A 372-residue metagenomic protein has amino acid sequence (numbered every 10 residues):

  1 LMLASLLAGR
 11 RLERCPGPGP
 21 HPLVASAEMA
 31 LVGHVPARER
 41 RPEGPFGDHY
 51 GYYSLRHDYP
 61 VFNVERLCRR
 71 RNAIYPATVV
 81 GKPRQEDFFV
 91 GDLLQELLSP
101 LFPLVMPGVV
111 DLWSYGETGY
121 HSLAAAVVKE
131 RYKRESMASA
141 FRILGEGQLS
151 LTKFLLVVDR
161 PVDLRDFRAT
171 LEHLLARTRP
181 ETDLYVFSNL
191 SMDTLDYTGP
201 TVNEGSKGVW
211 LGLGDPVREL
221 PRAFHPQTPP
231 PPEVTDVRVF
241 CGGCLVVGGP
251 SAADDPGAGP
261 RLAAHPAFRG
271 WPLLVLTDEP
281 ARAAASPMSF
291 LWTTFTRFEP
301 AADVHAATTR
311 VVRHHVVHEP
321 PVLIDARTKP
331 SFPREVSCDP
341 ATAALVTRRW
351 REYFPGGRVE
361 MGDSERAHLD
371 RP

Functional and structural regions predicted by a protein language model:
L1-P372: Charged, compositionally biased interaction regions
